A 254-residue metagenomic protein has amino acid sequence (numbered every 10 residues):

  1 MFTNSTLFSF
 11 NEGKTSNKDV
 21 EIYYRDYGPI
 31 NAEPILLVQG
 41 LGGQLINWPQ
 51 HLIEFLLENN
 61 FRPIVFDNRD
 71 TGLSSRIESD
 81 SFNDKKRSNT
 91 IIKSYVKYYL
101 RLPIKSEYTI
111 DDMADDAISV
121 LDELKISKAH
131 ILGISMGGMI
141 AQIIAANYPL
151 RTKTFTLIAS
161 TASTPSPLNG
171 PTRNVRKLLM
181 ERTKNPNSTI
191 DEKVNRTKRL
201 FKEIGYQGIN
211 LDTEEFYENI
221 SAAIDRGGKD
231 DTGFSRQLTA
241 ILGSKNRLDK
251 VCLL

Functional and structural regions predicted by a protein language model:
F2-E21: N-terminal cap/lid segment of alpha/beta-hydrolase-fold proteins
K18-L100: Conserved HGGG/HGGXW glycine-rich cap/lid loop of the alpha/beta-hydrolase fold
I53-E54, L248-V251: Short amphipathic alpha-helical segments and helix-helix/interface helices
S75-S79, S166-P171: Short aromatic-enriched loop/helix-cap "lid" or pocket-rim segments at secondary-structure transitions that line
Y98-L100, I104, D111-A129: Conserved acidic catalytic loop of the alpha/beta-hydrolase fold
S127-G170: Conserved hydrolase catalytic core segment
G170-D249: Alpha/beta-hydrolase
L254: Short beta-strand/loop motif that positions the catalytic acidic residue of the alpha/beta-hydrolase fold
